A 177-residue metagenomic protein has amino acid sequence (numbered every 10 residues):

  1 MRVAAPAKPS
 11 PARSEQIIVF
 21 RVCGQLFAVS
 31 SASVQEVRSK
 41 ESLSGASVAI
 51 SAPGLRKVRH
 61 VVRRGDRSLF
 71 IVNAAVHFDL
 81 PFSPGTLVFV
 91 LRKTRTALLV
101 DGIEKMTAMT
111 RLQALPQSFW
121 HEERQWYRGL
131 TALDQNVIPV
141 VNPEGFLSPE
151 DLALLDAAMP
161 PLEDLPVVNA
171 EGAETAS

Functional and structural regions predicted by a protein language model:
M1-S177: An acidic, low-aromatic, low-complexity terminal/linker signal
